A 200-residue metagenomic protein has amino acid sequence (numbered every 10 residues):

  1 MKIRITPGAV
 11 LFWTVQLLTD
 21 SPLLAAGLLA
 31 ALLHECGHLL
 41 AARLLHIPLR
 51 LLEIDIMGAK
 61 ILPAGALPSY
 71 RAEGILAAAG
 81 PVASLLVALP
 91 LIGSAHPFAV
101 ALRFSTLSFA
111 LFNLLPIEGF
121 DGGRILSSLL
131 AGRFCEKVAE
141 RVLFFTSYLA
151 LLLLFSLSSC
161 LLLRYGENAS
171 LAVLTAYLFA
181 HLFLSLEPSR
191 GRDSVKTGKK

Functional and structural regions predicted by a protein language model:
M1-K200: Hydrophobic transmembrane alpha-helices and their immediate loop junctions in multi-pass integral membrane proteins
